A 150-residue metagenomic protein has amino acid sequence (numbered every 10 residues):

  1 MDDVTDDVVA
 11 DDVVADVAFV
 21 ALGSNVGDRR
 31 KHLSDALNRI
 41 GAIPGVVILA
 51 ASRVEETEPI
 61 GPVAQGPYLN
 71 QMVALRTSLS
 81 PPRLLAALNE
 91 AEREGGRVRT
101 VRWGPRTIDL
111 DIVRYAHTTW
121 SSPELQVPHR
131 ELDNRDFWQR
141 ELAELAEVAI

Functional and structural regions predicted by a protein language model:
D2-D7, D11-V46, S52-E58: N-terminal beta1-alpha1 ligand-phosphate binding loop
D28, G45, S52, P59-Y68 (+1 more regions): Flexible, gly/pro- and Lys/Arg-enriched active-site loops
R76: Residue-level recognition of the GNAT/N-acetyltransferase active site
